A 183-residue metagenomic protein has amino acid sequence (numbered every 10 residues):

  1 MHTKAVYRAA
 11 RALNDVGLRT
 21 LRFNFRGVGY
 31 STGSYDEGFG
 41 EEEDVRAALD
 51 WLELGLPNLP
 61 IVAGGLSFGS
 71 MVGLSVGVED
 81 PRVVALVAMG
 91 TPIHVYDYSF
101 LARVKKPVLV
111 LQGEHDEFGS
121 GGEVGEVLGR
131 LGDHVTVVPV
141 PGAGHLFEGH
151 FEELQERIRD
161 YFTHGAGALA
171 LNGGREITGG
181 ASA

Functional and structural regions predicted by a protein language model:
M1-N24: Short, surface-exposed "cap/lid" segments of acyl-processing enzymes
A5, Y35-L56: Alpha/beta-hydrolase active-site loop
G33, A143-Q155: Catalytic histidine-centered segment of alpha/beta-hydrolase-like enzymes
G64-G73: Gly/Ala-rich beta-loop-alpha elbow adjacent to hydrolase catalytic centers
V104-K105, L109-Q112, D116: Short beta-strand/loop motif that positions the catalytic acidic residue of the alpha/beta-hydrolase fold
E114-G119, H145-L146: Acidic catalytic loop of the alpha/beta-hydrolase fold
R130-L146: Catalytic histidine neighborhood in serine/cysteine hydrolases with alpha/beta-hydrolase-type architecture
